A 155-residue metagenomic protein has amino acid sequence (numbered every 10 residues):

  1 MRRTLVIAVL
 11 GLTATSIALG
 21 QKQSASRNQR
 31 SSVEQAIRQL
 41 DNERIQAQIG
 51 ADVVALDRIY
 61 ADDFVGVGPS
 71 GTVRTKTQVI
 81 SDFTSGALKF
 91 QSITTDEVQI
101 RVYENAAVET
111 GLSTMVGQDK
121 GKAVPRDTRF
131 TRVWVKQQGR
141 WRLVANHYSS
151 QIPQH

Functional and structural regions predicted by a protein language model:
T4-I7, L19-I59, D63-H155: A beta-strand edge to alpha-helix "cap/lid" segment located at domain peripheries
G11-L12: Repetitive helical segments and hydrophobic/amphipathic motifs
